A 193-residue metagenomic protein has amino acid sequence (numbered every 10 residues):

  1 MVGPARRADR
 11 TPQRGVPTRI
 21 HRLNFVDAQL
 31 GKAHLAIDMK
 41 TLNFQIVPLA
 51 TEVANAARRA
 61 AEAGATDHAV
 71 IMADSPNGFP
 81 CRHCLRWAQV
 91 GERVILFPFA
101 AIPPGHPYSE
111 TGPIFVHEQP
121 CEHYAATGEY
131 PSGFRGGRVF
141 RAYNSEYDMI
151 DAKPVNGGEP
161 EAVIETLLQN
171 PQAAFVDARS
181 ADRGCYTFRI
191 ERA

Functional and structural regions predicted by a protein language model:
G3, A8-D9, R14-V16, A33: Short, low-complexity intrinsically disordered segments enriched in A/P/G/S/L with frequent Arg, especially at protein
D9, H21-D27, H34: Intrinsic-disorder-associated, low-complexity terminal segments enriched in Asp/Asn/His/Tyr and depleted of Lys/Arg
D38-R82: Charge-rich, low-complexity N-terminal segments
G64, V70-F134, R141-D148, A152-K153: Conserved mixed alpha/beta catalytic, RNA-binding, or beta-rich assembly cores of soluble enzyme, regulatory
W87-A88, S132, L168-N170, S180: Solvent-exposed alpha-helices and their adjacent loops that cap or buttress functional pockets in soluble metabolic
V139-F175, R179, R192: Short, hydrophobic/π-rich interface segment
A181-C185: Short Gly/Ser/Thr- and Asp/Glu-enriched loop/turn motifs at secondary-structure junctions
Y186-A193: C-terminal edge-of-domain segments
